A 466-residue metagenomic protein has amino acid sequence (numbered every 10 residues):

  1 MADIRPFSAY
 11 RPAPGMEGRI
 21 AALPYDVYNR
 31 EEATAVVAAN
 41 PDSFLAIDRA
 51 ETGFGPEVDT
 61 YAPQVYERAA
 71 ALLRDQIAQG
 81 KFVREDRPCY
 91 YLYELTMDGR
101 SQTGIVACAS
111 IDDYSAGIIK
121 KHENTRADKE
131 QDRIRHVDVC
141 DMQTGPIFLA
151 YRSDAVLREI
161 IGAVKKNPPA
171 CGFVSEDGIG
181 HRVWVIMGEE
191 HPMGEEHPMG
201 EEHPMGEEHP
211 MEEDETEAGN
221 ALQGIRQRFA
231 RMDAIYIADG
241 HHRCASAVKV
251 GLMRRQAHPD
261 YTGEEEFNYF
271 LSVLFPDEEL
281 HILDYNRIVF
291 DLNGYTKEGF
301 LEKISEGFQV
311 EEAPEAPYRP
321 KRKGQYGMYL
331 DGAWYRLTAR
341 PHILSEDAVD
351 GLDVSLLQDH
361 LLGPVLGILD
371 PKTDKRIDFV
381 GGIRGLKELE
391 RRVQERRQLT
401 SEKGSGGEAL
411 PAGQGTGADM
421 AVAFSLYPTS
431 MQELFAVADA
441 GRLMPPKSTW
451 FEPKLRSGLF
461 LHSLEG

Functional and structural regions predicted by a protein language model:
M1-G194, E213-R397, T416-G466: Surface-exposed, charge/polar-rich loops and edge strands
H191-M211: Long, intrinsically disordered low-complexity tandem-repeat segments
D233, E408-A409: N-terminal leader/targeting segments
K403-S405: Glycine-biased, low-complexity coil/linker segments
